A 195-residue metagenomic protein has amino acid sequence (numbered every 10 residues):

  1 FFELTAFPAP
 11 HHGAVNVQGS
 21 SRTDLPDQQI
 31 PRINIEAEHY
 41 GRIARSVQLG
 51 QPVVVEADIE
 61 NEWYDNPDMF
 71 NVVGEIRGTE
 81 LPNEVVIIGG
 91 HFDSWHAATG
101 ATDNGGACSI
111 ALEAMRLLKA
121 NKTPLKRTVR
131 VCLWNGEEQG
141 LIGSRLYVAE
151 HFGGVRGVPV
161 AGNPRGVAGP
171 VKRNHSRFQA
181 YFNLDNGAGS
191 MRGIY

Functional and structural regions predicted by a protein language model:
F1, E84-V86, Q179-Y181: Structural motif
F1-S20, M69: Protein/peptide-recognition domains central to ubiquitin and immune signaling
F2-F7, I35-E38, E60, I76-G78 (+3 more regions): Active-site-proximal beta-strand/loop segments in catalytic clefts of secreted hydrolases
E3-T5, V55-A57, P159-V160: Surface-exposed patches in mature extracellular/periplasmic domains of secreted proteins
A14-T23, L141-Y147: Charged, often glycine-rich, active-site loop that binds/positions anionic groups
N16-Q18, E56-E60, P164-G166, P170: Short secondary-structure boundary micro-motifs
G19-A101, E113-K126: Soluble metallo-hydrolase cores and metallopeptidase-like ectodomains found primarily in the secretory/periplasmic
D68-N71, S94-Y195: Acidic/histidine-rich catalytic neighborhood of metal-dependent amide-processing enzymes
